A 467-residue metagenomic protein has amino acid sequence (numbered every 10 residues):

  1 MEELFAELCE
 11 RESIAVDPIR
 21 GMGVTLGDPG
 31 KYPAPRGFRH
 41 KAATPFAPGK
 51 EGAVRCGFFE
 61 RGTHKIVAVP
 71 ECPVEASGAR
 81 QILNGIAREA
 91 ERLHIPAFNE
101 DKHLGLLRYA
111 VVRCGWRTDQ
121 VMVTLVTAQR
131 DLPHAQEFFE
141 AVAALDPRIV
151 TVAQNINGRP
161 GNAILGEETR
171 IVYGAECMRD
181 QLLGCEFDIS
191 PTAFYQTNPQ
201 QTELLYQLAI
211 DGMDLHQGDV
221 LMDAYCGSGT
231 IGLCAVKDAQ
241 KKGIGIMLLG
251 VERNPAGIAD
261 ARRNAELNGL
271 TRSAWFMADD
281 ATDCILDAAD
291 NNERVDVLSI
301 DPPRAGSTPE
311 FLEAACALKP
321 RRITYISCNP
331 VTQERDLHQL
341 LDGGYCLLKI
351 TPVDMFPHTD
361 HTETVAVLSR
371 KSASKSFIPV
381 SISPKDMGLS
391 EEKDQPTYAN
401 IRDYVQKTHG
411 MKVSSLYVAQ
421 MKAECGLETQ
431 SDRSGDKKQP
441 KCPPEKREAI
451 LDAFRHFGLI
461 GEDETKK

Functional and structural regions predicted by a protein language model:
M1-A97, W116-R117: Extended interfacial segments that mediate partner engagement and assembly in macromolecular machines
I66-L106, Q129-A153: Internal alpha/beta scaffold segment
V112, D119-A128, E186-S190: Short, aliphatic-rich beta-strand segments
H134-S390, Y398-A399: Rossmann-like S-adenosyl-L-methionine
Q395, K441-K467: Phospho-regulated, low-complexity intrinsically disordered regions of nuclear gene-regulatory and chromatin-associated
T397-H409, A419-C425: DNA-recognition alpha helix
T429-P440: Short Lys/Arg-enriched helix C-cap and helix-to-coil transition segments that create basic nucleic-acid-contact patches
